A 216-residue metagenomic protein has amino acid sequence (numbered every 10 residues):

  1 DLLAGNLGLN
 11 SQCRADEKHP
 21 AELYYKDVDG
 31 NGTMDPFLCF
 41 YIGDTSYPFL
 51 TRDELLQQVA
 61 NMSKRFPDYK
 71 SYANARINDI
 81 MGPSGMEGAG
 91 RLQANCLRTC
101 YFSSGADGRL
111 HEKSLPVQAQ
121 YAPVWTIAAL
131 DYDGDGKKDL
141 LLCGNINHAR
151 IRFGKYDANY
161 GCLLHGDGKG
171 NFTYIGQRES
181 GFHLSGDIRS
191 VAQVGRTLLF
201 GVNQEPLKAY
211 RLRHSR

Functional and structural regions predicted by a protein language model:
D1-R216: Beta-propeller-forming repeat regions
